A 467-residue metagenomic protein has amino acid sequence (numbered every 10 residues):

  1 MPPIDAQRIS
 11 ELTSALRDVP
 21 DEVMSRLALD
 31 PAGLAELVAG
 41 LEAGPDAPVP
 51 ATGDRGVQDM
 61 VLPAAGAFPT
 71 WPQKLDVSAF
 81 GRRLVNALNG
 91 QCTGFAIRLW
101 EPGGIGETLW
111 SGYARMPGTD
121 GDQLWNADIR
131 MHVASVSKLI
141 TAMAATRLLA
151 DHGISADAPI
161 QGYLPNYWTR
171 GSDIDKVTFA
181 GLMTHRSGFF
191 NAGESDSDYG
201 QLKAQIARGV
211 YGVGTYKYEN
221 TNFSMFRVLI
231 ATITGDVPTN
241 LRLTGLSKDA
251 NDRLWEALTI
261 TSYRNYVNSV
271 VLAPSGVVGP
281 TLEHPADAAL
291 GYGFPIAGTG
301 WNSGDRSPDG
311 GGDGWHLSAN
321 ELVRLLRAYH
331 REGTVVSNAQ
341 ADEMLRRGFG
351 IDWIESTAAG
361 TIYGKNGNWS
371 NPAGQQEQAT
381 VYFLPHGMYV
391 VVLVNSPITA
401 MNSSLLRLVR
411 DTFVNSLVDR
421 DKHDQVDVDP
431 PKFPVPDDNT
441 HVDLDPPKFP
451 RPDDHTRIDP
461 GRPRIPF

Functional and structural regions predicted by a protein language model:
P2-S111, W255, S269, G300-F467: Catalytic loop of the DD-peptidase/beta-lactamase superfamily, centered on the K-T-G motif and neighboring
G90-T93, T119-L182, R208-T221, G310-D313 (+1 more regions): Short active-site loop at a secondary-structure junction that contains or immediately precedes the catalytic residue(s)
L99, Y167, R186: Residues that line or immediately flank small-molecule/substrate-binding pockets and catalytic motifs
E101, I160, H284-D287: Short, solvent-exposed turn/loop segments enriched in Gly/Ser/Thr/Pro and often Arg
I105, R115-P117, G188-F189, W369: Active-site/binding-pocket entry motifs
T108, P117-D120, N191-E194: Short acidic/His/Gly/Ser-rich catalytic and metal-binding motifs that mark active-site loops of diverse hydrolases
R170-A373, T380: Short, surface-exposed loop or secondary-structure junction motifs that flank catalytic or metal-binding residues
